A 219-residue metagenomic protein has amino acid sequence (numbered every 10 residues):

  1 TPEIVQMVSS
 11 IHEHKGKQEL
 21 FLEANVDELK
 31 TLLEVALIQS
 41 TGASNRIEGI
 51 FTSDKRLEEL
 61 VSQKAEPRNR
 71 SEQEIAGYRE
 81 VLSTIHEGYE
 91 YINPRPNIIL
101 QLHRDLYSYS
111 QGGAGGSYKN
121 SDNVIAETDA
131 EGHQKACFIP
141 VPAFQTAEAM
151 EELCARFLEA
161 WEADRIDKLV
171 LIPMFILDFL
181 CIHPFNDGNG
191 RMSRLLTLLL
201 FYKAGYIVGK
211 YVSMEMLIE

Functional and structural regions predicted by a protein language model:
T1-E219: FIC/Doc superfamily catalytic core
